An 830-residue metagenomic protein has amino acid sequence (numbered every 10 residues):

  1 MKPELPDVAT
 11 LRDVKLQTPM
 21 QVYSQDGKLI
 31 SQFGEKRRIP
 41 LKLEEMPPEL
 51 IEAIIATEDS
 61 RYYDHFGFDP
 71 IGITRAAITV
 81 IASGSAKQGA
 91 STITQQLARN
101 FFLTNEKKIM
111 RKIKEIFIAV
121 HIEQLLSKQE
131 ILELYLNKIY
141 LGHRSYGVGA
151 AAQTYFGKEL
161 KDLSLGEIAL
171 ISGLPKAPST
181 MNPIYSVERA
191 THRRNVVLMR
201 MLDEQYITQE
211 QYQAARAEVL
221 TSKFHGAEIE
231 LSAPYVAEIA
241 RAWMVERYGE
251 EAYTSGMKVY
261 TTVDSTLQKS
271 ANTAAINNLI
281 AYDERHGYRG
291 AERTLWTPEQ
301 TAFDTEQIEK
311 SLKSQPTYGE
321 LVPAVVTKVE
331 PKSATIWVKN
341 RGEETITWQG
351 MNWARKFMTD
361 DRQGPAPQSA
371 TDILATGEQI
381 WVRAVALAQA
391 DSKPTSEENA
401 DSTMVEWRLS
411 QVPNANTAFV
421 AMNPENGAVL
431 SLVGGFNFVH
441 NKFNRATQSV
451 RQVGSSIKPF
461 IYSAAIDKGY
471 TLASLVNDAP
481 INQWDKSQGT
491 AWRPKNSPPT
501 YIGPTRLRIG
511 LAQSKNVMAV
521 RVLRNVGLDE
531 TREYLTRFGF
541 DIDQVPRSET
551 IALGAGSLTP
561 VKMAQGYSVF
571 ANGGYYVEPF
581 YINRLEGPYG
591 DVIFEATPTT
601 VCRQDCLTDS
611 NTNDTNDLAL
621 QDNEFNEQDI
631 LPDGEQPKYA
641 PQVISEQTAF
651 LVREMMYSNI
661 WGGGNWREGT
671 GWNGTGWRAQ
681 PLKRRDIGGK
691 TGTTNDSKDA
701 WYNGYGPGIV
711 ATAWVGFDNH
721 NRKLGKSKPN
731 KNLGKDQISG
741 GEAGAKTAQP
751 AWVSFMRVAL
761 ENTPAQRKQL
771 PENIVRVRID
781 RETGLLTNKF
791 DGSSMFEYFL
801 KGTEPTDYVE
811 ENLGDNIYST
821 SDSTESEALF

Functional and structural regions predicted by a protein language model:
M1-Y23, R61, V80-I81: N-terminal type II signal-anchor transmembrane helix that functions as the membrane-insertion/stop-transfer segment
I39-E44, D361-T371, A375, V412-T417 (+2 more regions): Short active-site loop at a secondary-structure junction that contains or immediately precedes the catalytic residue(s)
L50, T261, S265-Q268, N272-A274 (+10 more regions): A penicillin-recognizing enzyme superfamily signal
I54-I55, M201, A271, P331 (+7 more regions): Active-site SXXK
Y63-I73, Y146-G149, T208-Q211, N399-T403 (+4 more regions): Short, well-structured active-site flanking segments
A82-K107, K161, E228-I229, E425 (+3 more regions): Conserved catalytic neighborhood of penicillin-recognizing serine enzymes
S85-N340, T536-R537, D541-I542, E549-G554 (+1 more regions): Non-catalytic, structured segments within soluble enzyme domains
A491-P494, G527-Q565: Mid-domain, small-residue-enriched loop/turn segments at the edges of structured enzyme/sensor domains
